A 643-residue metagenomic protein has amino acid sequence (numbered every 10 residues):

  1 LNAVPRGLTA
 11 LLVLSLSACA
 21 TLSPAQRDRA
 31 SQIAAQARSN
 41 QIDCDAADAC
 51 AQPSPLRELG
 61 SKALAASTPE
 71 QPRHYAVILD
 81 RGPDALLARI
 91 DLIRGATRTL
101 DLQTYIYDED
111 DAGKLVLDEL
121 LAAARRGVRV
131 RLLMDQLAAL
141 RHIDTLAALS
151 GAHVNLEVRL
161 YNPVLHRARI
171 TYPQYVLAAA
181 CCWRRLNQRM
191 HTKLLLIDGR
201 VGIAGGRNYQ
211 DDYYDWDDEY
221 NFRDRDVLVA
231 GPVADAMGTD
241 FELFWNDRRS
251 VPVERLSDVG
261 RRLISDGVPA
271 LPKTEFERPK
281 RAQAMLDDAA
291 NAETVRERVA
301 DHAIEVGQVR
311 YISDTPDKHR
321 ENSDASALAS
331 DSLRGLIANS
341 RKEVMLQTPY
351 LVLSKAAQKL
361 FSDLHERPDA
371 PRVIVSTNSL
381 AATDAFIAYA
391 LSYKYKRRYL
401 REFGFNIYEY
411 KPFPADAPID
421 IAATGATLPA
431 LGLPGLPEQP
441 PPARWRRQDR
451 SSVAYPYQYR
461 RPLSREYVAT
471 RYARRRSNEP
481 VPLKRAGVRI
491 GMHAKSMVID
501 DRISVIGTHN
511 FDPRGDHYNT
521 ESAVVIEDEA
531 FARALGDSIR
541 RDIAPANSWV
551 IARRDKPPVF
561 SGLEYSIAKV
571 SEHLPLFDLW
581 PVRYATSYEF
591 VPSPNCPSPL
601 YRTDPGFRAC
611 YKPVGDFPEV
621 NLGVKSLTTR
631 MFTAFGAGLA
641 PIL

Functional and structural regions predicted by a protein language model:
L1-A3: N-terminal secretory signal peptides that target proteins for export/translocation
G7-S17: Bacterial N-terminal signal peptides
C19-K193, I197-L643: Charged, low-complexity intrinsically disordered terminal segments
